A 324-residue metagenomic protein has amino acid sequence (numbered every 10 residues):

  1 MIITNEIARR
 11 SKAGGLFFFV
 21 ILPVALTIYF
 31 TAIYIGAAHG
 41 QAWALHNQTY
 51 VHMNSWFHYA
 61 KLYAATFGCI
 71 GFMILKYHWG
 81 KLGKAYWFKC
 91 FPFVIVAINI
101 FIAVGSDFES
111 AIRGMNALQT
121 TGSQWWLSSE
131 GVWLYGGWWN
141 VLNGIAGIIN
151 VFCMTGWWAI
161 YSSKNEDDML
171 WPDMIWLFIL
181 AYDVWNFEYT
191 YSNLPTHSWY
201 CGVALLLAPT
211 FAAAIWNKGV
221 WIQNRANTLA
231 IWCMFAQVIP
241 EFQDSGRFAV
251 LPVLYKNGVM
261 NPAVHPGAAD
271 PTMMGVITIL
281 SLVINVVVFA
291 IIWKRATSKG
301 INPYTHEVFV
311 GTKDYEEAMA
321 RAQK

Functional and structural regions predicted by a protein language model:
M1-F91, I95: An N-terminal, globular interaction/scaffold subdomain
M1-G40, G136-D183, M274-N285: Alpha-helical transmembrane segments and their cytosolic membrane-interface
M1-I2, A60-K76, L142-W158, A204-T210 (+1 more regions): Hydrophobic cores of alpha-helical transmembrane segments in multi-pass inner/ER membrane proteins, independent
M1-I2, C201-Q323: C-terminal transmembrane-bundle signature of multipass membrane proteins, characterized by strong activation on
S11-G14, K81-A85, V132-Y135, W139-L142 (+3 more regions): Short, structured coil/loop segments at alpha-helix boundaries
I21-Q41, I70-K76, F93-S110, I175-S192 (+1 more regions): Hydrophobic alpha-helical transmembrane segments and adjacent interfacial helices in integral membrane proteins
H39-N54, E109-Y135, G246-A269: Membrane-interfacial helical/loop segments at transmembrane boundaries in membrane proteins
Y86-G219: Generic multipass alpha-helical transmembrane bundles of integral membrane proteins
